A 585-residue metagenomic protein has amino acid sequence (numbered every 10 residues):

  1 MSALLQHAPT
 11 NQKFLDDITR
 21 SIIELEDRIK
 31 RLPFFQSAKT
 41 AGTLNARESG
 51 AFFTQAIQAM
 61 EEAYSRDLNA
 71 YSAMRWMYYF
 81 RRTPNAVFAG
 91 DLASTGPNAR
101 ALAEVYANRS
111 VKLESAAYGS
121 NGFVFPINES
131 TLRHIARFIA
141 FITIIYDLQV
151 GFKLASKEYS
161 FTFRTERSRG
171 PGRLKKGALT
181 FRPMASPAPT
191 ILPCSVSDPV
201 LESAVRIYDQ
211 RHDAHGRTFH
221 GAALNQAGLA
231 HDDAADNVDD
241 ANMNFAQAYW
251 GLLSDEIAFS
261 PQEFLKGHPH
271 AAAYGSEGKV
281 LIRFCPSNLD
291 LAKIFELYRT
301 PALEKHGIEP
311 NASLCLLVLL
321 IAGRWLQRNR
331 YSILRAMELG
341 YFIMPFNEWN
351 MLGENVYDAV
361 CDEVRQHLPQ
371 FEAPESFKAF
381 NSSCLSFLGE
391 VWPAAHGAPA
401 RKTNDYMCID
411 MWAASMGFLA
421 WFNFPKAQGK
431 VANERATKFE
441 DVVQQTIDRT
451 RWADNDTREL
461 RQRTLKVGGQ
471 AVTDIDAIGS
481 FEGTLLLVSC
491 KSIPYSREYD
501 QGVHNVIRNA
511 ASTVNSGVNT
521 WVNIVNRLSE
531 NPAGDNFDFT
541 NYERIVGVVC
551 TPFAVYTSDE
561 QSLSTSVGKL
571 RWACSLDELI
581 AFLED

Functional and structural regions predicted by a protein language model:
M1-T437, D441, Q445-T450, S529-E543 (+1 more regions): Acidic, metal-dependent phosphodiester-chemistry machinery of nucleic-acid enzymes
G417, E434, K438-F439, R463-T464 (+2 more regions): Hydrophobic, structured segments
D448-Q470: A short acidic/basic microdomain associated with nuclease active sites
R461, I493, F553-Y556: Short, solvent-exposed loop/turn segments at secondary-structure junctions
Q470-T473, N531: A Trp-anchored, charged/polar loop motif used as the substrate-binding/catalytic surface of acyl/ester-handling
V472-S480: Short acidic loop-to-beta-strand element that houses the catalytic metal-binding Asp/Glu of nuclease active sites
G479-E498: Active-site beta-strand-loop-beta-strand hairpin of nuclease catalytic cores that positions key catalytic residues
S492-T551: Catalytic cores of nucleic-acid endonucleases
